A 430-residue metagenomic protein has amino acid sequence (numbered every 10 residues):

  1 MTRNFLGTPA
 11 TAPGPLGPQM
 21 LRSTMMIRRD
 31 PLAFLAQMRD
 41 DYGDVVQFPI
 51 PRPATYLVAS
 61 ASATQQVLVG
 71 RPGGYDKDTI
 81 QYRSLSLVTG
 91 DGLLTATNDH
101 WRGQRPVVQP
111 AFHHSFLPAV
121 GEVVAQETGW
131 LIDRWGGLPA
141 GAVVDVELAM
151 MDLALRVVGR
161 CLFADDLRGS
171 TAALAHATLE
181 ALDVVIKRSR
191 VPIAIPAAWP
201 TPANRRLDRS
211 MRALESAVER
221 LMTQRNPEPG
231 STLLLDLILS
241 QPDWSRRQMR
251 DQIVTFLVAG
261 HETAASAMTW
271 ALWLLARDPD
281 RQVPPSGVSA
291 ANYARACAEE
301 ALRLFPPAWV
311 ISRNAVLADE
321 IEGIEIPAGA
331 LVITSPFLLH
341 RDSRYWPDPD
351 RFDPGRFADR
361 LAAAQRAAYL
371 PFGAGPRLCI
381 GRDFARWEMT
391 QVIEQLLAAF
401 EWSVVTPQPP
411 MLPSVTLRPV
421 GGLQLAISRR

Functional and structural regions predicted by a protein language model:
R3-D40, V46, P51-A54, A61-Q66 (+6 more regions): Cytochrome P450 catalytic-domain helical core, especially the substrate-recognition surface and oxygen-activation
S23-G43, R220, G287-E322, S343: Conserved cytochrome P450 K-helix E-x-x-R motif and the immediately C-terminal K′/meander segment
G103, A259, V310, E322-I324 (+2 more regions): Cytochrome P450 heme-thiolate "Cys pocket" and heme-binding signature region
L167, D183-V191, L221-T232, F305-P306 (+3 more regions): Proline-centered turn/helix-capping motifs that create local helix->coil transitions or kinks
T263-Q282, S286, D383-F400: Cytochrome P450 catalytic-core helices
T334-L361: Conserved cytochrome P450 K-helix/beta-meander segment immediately N-terminal to the heme-binding cysteine loop
